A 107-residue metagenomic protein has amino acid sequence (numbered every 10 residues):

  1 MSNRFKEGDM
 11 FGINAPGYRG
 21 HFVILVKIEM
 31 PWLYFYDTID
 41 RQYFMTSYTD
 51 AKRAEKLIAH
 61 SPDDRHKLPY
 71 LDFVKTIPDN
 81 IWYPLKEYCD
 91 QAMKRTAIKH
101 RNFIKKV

Functional and structural regions predicted by a protein language model:
N3-A15: Short coil-to-beta transition motif at edge beta-strands of beta-rich domains
E7, I24-E29, D72, K105: Ser/Thr- (and often Asn-) enriched beta-sheet segments in non-cytosolic proteins
N14-F22: Short coil-to-beta-strand transition motifs
A15, D37, S61: Acidic surface patches and DE-rich sequence motifs
H21, V26-Y48, K52: Basic/aromatic-rich interaction segments and small domains that mediate binding to polyanionic partners
Q42-V107: Intrinsically disordered, low-complexity, charged/polar segments
